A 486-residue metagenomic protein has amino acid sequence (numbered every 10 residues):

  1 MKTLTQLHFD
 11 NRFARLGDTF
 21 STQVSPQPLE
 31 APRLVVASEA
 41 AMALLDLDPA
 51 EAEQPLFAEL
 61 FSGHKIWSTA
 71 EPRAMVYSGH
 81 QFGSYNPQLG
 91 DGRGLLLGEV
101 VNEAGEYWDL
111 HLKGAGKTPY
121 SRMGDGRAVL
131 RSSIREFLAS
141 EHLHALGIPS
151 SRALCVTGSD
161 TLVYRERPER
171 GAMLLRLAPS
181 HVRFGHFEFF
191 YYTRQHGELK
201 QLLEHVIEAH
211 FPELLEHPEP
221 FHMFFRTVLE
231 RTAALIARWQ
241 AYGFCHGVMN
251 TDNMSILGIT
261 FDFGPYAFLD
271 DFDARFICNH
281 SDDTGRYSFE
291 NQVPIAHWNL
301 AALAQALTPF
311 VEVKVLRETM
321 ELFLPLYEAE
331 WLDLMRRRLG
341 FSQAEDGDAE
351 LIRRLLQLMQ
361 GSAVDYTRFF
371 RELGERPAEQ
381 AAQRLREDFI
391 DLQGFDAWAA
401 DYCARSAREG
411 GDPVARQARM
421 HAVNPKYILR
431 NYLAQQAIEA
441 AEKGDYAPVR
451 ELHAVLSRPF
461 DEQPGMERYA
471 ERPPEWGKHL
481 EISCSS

Functional and structural regions predicted by a protein language model:
M1-Y77, C278, D283-S486: Regulatory N- and C-terminal appendages and interdomain linkers associated with kinase/kinase-like NTP transferase
L4-R12, Q23-P26, G105-L110, P168-L174 (+5 more regions): Short, functional N-terminal and low-complexity linear motifs
F13-G17, W108-T118, L203, I207 (+2 more regions): Active-site-adjacent bridging/hinge elements
S25-P26, D125-R127, H222-M223: Short, contiguous strand/loop micro-motifs
A31-L34, E39-F57, S62-E216, A234 (+7 more regions): Conserved ATP-binding subdomain of kinase catalytic cores across diverse folds
G83, Y120, T251, D262 (+1 more regions): Short, electropositive, low-hydrophobicity segments enriched in small/polar residues
S133, L162-H246, L257-E350, R354-Q357: ATP-dependent phospho-/nucleotidyl transfer catalytic cores
V248-M249, M254: Hydrophobic HxD+1 residue recognition
